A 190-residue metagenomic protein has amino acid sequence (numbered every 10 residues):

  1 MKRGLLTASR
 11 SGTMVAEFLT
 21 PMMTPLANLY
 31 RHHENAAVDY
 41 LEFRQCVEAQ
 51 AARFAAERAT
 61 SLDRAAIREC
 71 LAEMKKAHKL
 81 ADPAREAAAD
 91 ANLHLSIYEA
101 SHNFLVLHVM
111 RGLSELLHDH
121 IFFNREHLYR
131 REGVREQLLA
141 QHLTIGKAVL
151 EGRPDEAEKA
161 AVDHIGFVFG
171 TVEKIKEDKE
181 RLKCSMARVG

Functional and structural regions predicted by a protein language model:
M1-V47, R53, E57, D178-L182 (+1 more regions): Short linear motifs at protein or domain termini
R31-V38, A55-T60, A77-D82, E126-V134 (+1 more regions): A ubiquitous short alpha-helical element
R44-F123, Q141-K147, E156-T171, I175: Conserved amphipathic alpha-helical segments that form helical-bundle/coiled-coil interaction surfaces
R85-E86, E126-R130, K176-L182: Juxtamembrane/interface motifs at transmembrane-helix termini
R135-E151, K159, G170, D178-G190: C-terminal peripheral helix-coil segments that are non-catalytic and often amphipathic
